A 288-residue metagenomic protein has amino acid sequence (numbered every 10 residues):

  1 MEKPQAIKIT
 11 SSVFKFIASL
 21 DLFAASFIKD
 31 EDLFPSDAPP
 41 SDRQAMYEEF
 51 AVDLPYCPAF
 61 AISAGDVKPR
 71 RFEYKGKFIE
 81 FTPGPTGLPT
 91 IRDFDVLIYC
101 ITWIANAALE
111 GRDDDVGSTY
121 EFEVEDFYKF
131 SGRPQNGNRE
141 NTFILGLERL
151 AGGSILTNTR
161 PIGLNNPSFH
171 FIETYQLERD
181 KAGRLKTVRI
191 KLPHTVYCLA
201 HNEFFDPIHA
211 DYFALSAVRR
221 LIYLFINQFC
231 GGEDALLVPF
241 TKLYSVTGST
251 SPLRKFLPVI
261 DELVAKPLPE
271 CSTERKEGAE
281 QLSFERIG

Functional and structural regions predicted by a protein language model:
M1-G288: Charged, alpha-helix-forming regions
